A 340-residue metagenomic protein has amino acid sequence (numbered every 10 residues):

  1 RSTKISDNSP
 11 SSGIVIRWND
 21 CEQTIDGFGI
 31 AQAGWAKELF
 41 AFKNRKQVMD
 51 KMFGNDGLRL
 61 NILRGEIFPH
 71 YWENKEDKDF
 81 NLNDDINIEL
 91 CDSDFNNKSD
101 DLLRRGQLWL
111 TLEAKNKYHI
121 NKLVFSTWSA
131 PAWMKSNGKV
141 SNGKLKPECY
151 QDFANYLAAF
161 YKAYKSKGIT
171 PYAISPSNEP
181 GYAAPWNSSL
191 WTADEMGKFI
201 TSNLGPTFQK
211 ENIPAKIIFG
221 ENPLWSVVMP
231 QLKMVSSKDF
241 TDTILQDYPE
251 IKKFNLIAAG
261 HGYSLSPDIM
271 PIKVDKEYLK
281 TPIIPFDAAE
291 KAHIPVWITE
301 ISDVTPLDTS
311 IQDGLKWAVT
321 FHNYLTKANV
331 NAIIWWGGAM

Functional and structural regions predicted by a protein language model:
R1-D7: Bacterial Sec-dependent signal peptides at the C-terminal "C-region" and cleavage site
S11-P171, T192-D194, S202: N-terminal catalytic cores of secreted or lumenal carbohydrate-active enzymes
T24-Q32, L60-I67, K122-T127, Y172-P176 (+5 more regions): Structural recognition of the beta-strand scaffold that forms the well-ordered cores of secreted hydrolase catalytic
A33-K37, I67-W72, S129-W133, S177-A183 (+4 more regions): Solvent-exposed loop/turn segments at secondary-structure junctions within structured extracellular/periplasmic domains
A41-N55, F153-A163, M229-P249, G314-N323: Short, acidic/polar
K98-R104, W109, P214-I217, K252-P306 (+1 more regions): Glycoside hydrolase catalytic-domain groove-lining segments
A132-I244, S264-I283, A288: Active-site cleft segment of glycoside hydrolase catalytic domains centered on the general acid/base Glu
I298-M340: Aromatic/acidic polysaccharide-binding cleft in carbohydrate-active enzymes
